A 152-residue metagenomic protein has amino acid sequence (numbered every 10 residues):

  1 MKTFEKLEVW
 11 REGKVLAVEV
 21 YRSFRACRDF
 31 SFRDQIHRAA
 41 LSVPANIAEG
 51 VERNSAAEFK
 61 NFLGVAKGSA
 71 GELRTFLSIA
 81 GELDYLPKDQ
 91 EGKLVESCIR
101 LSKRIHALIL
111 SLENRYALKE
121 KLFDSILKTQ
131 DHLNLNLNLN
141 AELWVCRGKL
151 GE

Functional and structural regions predicted by a protein language model:
M1-E152: Short, C-terminally biased terminal segments at protein or domain edges
